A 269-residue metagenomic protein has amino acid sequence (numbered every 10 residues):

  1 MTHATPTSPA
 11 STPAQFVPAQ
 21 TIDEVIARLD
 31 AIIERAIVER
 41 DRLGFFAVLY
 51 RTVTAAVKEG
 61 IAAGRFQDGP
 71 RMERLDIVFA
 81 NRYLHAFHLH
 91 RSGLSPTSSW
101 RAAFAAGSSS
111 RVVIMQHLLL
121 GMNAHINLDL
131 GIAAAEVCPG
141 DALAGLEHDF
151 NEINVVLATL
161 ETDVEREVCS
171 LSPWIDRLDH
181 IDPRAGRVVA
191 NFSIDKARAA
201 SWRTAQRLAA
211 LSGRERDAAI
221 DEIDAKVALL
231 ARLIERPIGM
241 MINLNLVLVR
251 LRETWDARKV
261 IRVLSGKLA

Functional and structural regions predicted by a protein language model:
M1-I26: Acidic, low-complexity proline/glycine-rich segments
P6, Y50-A144: Long acidic/polar interaction regions in large eukaryotic complex-forming proteins
T12, A199-R203, S265-A269: Non-catalytic accessory regions used for complex assembly or targeting
A14-V17, T21, I37-F45, G64-Q67 (+5 more regions): Non-transmembrane, amphipathic alpha-helical segments
A19-G60: N-terminal ordered "arm"
V25-R28, I32, A56, G60 (+8 more regions): Charge-rich, solvent-exposed alpha-helical interaction surfaces
V112-N245: A contiguous, surface-oriented mixed alpha/beta subdomain in the mid-to-C-terminal portion of proteins that forms
R232-A269: C-terminal accessory extensions/subdomains outside the catalytic/core fold
